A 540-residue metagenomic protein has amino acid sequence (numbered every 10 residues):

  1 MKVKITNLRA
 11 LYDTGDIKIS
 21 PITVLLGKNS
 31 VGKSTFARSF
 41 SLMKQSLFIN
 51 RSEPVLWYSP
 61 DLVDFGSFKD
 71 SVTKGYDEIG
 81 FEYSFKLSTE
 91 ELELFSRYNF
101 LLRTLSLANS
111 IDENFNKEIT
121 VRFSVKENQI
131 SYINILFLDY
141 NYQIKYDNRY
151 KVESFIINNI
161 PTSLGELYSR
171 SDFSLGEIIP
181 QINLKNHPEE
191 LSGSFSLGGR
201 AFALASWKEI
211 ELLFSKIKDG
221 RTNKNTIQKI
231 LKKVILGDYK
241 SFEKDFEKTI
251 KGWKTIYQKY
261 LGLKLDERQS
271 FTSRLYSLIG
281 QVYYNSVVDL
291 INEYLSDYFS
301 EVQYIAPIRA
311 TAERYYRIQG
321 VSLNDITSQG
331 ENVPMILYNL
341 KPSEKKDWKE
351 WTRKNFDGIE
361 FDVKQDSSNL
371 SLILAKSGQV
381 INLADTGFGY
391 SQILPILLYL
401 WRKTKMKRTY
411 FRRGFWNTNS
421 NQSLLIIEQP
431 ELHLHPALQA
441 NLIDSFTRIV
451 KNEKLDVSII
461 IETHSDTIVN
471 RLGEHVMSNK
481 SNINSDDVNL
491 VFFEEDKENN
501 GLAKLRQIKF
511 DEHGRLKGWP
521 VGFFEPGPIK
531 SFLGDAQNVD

Functional and structural regions predicted by a protein language model:
M1-L92, P342-E525, S531-V539: Switch/communication elements of ASCE P-loop NTPase nucleotide-binding domains
M1-Y298, D357, F361, V476-I483 (+2 more regions): P-loop NTPase switch/coupling surface
I17-S20, S96-L101, Y316-S328, R506-I508 (+1 more regions): Short, polar loop/linker segments at the starts of domains and inter-domain junctions
K233, L278, N339, H433 (+1 more regions): Charge-dense, low-complexity intrinsically disordered segments
E243-I393, L398-S420: Extended helical coiled-coil dimerization/tether regions that scaffold and oligomerize large DNA-maintenance assemblies
